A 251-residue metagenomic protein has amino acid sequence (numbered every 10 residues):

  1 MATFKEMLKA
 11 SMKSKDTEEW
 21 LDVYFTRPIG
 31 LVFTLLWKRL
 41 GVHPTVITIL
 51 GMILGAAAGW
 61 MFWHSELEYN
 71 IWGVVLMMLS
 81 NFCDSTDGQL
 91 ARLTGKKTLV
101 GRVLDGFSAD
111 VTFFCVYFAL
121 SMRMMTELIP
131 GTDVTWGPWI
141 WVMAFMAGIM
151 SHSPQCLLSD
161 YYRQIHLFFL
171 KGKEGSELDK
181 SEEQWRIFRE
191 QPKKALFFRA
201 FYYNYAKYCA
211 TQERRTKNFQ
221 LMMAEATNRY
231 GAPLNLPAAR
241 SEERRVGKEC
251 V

Functional and structural regions predicted by a protein language model:
M1-I29, S151, Y161-K248: C-terminal membrane-associated helical module and adjoining short loops/tails
M1-W72, M78, F82: Topogenic membrane-insertion module of multi-pass membrane proteins
F33, I53-G59, C115-A119, R245-K248: Hydrophobic, membrane-inserted alpha-helices
G55-A58, F113, S151, Q155-C156: Alpha-helical transmembrane segments of multipass membrane proteins
G59-W72, F118-A144: Helix-coil boundary and interhelical linker segments in multi-pass alpha-helical membrane proteins
E68-S121, M125, S159-L167: Acidic (Asp/Glu-rich) catalytic motifs at the cytosolic membrane interface
M77-C83, F145-C156: Alpha-helical transmembrane segments of multi-pass membrane proteins
